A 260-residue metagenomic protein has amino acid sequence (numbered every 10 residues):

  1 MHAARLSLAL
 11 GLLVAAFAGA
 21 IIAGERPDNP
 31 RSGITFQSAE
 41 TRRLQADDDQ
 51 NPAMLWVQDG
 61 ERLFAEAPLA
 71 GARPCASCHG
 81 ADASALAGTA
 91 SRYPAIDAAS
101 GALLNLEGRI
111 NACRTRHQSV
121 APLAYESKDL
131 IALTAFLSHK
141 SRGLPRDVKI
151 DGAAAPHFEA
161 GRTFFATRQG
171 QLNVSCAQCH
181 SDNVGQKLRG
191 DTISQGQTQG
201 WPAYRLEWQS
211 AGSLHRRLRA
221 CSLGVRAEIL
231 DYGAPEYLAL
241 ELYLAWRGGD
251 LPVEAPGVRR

Functional and structural regions predicted by a protein language model:
H2-V57, S84, P94-R162, D182-G185 (+4 more regions): Post-cleavage N-terminal segment of exported redox proteins
F36-Q37, R42, A53, A65-R92 (+2 more regions): Periplasmic/extracellular electron-transfer cofactor-ligation site, primarily the c-type cytochrome heme-c attachment
I193-G200, R259: Solvent-exposed, glycine/polar-rich loop segments of beta-barrel outer-membrane systems
Y232: Cys-dependent condensing catalytic cores that perform Claisen condensation/acyl-transfer in fatty-acid/polyketide
